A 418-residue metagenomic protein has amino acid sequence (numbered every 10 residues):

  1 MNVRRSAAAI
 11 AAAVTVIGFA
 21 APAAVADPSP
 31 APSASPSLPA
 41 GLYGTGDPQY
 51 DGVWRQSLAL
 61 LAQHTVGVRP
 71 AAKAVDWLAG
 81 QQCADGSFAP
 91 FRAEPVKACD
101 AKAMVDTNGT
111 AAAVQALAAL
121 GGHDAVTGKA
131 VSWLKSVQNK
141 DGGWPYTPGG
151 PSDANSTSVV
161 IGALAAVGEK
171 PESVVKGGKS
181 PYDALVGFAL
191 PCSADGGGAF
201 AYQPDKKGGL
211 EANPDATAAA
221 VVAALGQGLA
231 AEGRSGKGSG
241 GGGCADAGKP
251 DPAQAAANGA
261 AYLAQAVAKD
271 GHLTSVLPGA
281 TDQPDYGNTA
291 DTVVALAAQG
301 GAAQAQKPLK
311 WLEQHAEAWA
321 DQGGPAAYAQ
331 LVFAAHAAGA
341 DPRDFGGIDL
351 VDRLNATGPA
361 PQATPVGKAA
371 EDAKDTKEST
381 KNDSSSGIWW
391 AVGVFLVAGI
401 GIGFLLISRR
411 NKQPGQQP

Functional and structural regions predicted by a protein language model:
N2-P418: Preference for long, amphipathic alpha-helical scaffolds in soluble/luminal domains and all-alpha bundles
